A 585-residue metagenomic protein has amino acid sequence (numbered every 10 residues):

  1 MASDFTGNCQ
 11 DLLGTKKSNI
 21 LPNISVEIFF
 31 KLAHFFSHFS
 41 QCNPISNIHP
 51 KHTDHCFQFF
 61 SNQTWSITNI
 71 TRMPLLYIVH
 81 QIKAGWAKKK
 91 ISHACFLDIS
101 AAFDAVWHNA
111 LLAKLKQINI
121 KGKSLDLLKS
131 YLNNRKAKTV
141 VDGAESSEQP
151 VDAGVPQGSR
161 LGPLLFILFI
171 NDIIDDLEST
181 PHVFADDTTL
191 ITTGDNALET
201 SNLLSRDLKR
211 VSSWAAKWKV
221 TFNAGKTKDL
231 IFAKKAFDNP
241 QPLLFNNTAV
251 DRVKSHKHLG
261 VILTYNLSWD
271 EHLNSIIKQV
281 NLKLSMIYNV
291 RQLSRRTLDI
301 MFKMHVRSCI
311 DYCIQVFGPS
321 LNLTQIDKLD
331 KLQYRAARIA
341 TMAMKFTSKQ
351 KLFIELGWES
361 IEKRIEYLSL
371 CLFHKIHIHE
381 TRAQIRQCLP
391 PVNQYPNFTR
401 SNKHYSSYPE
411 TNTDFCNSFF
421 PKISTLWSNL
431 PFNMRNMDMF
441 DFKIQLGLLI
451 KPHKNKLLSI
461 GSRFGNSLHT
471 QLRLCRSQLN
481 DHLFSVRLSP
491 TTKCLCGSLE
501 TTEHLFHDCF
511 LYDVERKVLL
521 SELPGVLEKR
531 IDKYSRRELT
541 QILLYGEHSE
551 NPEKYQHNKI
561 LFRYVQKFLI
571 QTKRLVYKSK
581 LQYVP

Functional and structural regions predicted by a protein language model:
M1, D98, L115, L128 (+13 more regions): Short, conserved catalytic/metal-binding micro-motifs enriched in Asp/Glu and His
M1, K83-I91, S212-N223, K228-I231 (+2 more regions): Short, charged alpha-helical motifs in flexible N/C-terminal segments and linkers
N8, H34-P156, T192: Conserved pre-catalytic core of RNA-dependent polymerases
N62-Y77, H93-F96, T139-L165, I191-A197 (+7 more regions): Short, conserved non-catalytic motifs in the polymerase core
G143, R206, T221-S255: Short, conserved micro-motifs composed of acidic
P163-T192: Active-site palm subdomain of RNA-directed nucleic acid polymerases
T248-V316: Basic, alpha-helical interaction scaffolds
K451-P585: Family-specific functional microsites
